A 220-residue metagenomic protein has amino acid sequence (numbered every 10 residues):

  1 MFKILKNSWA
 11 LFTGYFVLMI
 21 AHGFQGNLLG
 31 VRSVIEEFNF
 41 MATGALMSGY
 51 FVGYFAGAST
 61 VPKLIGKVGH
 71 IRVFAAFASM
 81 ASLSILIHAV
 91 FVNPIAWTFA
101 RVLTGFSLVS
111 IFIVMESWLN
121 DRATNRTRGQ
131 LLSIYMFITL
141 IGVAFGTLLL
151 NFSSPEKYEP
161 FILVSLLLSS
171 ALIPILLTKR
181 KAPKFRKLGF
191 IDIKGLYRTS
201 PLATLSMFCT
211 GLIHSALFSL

Functional and structural regions predicted by a protein language model:
F2-F51, M207, H214-L220: Helix-loop boundary and gating motifs at the non-cytosolic
Y50-S59, V143-A144: Residue-level signature of mid-helix packing/kink "hotspots" within the transmembrane helices of 12-pass Major
G57-H70, S154: Helix-to-loop junctions at the C-terminal end of transmembrane segments in multipass secondary transporters
G69, V90-V92, A96: Helix-breaking motifs and short loop linkers at transmembrane-helix boundaries and internal kinks in secondary membrane
R72-L86, S165: Structural signature of the two symmetry-related core transmembrane helices
I95-L103: Paired small-residue
V102-F137: Cytoplasmic helix-loop-helix junction between adjacent transmembrane helices in 12-TM secondary transporters
P160-L176: Symmetry-related core transmembrane helices of the 12-TM Major Facilitator Superfamily/SLC fold
